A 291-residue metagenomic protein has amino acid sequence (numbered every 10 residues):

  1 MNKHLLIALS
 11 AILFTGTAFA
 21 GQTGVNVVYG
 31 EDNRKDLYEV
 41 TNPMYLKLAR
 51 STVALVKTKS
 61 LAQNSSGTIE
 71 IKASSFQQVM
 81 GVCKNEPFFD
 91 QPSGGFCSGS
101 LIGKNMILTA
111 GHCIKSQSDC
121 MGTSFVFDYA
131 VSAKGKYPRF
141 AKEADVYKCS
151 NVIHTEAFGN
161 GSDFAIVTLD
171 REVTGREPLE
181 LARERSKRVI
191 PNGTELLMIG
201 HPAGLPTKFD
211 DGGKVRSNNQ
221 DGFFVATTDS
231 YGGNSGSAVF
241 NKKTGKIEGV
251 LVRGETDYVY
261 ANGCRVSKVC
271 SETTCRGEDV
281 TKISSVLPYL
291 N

Functional and structural regions predicted by a protein language model:
M1-L6: Bacterial N-terminal signal peptides that target proteins for export
A11-L13: Repetitive helical segments and hydrophobic/amphipathic motifs
T15-A18: N-terminal signal peptide c-region/cleavage motif recognized by signal peptidases
T23-Y38, K47-F88, P92-G94, I102-K104 (+2 more regions): Serine endopeptidase catalytic core focused on the charge-relay Asp
S100-L101, S230-V252: Catalytic nucleophile loop of clan PA
A110-K115, G200-A203, G232, G249-D257: Short beta->alpha transition motifs characteristic of CBS
S132, A144-K148, T174, V252-N291: C-terminal cap/linker of serine protease catalytic domains
